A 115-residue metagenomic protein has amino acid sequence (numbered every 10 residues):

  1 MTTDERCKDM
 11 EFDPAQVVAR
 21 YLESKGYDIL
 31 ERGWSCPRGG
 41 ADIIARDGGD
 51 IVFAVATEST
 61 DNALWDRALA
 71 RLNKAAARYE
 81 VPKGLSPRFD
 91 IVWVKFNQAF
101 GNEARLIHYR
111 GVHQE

Functional and structural regions predicted by a protein language model:
M1-W34: Acidic-basic catalytic patches of nuclease active cores, encompassing PD-(D/E)XK and other metal-cofactor nuclease
D28, T57-G101: Catalytic cores of nucleic-acid endonucleases
C36-A41, G48: Basic/aromatic recognition patch in beta-strand/loop cores that engages polyanionic ligands
G39-A41, P87-F89, A104: Change "...and in nucleic-acid phosphodiester-cleaving endonucleases..." to "...and in nucleic-acid processing enzymes
D42-A45, W93: Conserved protein-kinase catalytic-loop segment immediately C-terminal to the catalytic Asp of the HRD motif
A45-V55: Active-site beta-strand-loop-beta-strand hairpin of nuclease catalytic cores that positions key catalytic residues
A99-E115: Short, C-terminally biased terminal segments at protein or domain edges
